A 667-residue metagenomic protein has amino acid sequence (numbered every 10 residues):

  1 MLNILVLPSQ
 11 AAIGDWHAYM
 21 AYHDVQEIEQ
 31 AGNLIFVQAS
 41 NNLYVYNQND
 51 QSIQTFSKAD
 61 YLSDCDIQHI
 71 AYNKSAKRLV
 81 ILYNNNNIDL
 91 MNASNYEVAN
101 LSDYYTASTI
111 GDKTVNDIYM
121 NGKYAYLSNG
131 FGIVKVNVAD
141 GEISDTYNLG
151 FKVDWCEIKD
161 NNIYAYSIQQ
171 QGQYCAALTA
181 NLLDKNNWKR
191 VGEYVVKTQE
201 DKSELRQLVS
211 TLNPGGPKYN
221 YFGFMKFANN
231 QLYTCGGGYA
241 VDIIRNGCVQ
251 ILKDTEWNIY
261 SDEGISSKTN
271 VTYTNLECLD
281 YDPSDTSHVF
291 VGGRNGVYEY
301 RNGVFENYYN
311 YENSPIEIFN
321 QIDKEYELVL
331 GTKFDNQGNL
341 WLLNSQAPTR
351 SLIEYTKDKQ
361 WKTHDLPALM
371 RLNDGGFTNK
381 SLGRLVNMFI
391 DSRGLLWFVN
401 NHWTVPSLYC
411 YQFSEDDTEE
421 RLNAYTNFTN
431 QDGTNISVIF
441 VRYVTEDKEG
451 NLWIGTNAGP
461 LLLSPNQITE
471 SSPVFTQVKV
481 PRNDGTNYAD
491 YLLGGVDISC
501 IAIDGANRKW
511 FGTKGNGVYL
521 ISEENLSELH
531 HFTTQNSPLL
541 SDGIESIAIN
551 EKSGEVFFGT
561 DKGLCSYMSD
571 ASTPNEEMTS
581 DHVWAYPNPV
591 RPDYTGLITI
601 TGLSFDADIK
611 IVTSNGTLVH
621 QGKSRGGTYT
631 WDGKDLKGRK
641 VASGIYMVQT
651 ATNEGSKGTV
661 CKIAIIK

Functional and structural regions predicted by a protein language model:
M1-I4: Bacterial N-terminal signal peptides
Q10-V583, L618: Carboxylate-rich, polar loop motifs that coordinate divalent cations or form catalytic acidic clusters
D64, F605, A642-S643: Surface-exposed loops/turns
E555, A642-M647: Short, conserved beta-strand segments of beta-strand-rich sandwich/propeller modules, principally
E577-K610, T628-W631: Glycine-centered coil/turn sites that cap beta-strands in beta-rich domains
D608-V619, Y646: Short, glycine-anchored, charge-dense loop/turn motifs used at functional sites
L618-V641, T652-S656: Glycine-centered tight-turn motifs at strand-turn-strand junctions
M647-K667: C-terminal tail/sorting-segment detector
